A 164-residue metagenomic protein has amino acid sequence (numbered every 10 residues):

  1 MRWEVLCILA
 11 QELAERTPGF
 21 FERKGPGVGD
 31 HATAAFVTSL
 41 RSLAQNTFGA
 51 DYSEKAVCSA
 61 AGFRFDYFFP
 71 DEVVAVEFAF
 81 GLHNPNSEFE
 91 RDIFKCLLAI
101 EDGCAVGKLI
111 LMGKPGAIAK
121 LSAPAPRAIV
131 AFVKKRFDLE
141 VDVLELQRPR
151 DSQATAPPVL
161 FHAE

Functional and structural regions predicted by a protein language model:
M1-A56, P70: Acidic-basic catalytic patches of nuclease active cores, encompassing PD-(D/E)XK and other metal-cofactor nuclease
G19-R23, D102-G116: Short glycine-rich, basic-tinged beta-strand/loop micro-motifs
A60-F63: Short acidic/glycine-enriched loop/turn segments that link adjacent beta-strands
F65-A75: Active-site beta-strand-loop-beta-strand hairpin of nuclease catalytic cores that positions key catalytic residues
E72, F78-F80, L111-P115: Short loop/turn segments at strand-loop or loop-helix junctions that form parts of catalytic or ligand-binding pockets
E77-I93, A119-P124: Active-site-adjacent loop/helix micro-motif of nuclease/hydrolase catalytic cores
S87-C104, K108-L109, A128: Short, charged, amphipathic alpha-helix that recurs within catalytic cores of restriction-modification and other
L111-E164: Domain-level recognition of nuclease-like catalytic cores that cleave nucleotide substrates
